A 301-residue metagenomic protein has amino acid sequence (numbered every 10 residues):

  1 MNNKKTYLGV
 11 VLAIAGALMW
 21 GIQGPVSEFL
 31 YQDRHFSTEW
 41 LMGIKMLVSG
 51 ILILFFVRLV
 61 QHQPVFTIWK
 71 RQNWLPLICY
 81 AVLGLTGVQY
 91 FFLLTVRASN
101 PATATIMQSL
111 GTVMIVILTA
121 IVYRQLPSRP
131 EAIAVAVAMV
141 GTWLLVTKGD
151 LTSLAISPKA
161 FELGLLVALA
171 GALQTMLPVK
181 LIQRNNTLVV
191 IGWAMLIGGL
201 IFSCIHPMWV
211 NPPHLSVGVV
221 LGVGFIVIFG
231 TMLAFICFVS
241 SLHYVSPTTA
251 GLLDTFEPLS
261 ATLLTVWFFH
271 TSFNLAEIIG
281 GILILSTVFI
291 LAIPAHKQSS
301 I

Functional and structural regions predicted by a protein language model:
M1-G43, S153-K180, I301: Glycine-/small-residue-enriched transmembrane alpha-helix faces in small-molecule transporters and effluxers
N2, M46, Q125, V146-K148 (+2 more regions): C-terminal-most transmembrane helix of multi-pass membrane proteins
Y7-L12, E39-L59, C79, P130 (+3 more regions): Hydrophobic alpha-helical transmembrane segments of multi-pass integral membrane proteins, especially transporters
A17, I44, L85, Q89 (+3 more regions): Helix-helix packing/entry segments at the starts of transmembrane helices
G21, P25, L47, V82-T86 (+9 more regions): Hydrophobic/small/kink-forming positions within alpha-helical transmembrane segments of polytopic membrane proteins
P25-F36, P64-F66, R97, V146-P158 (+2 more regions): Membrane-interface helix termini and inter-helical loops of multi-pass transporters
L30, L41, T95, N100 (+7 more regions): Hydrophobic/aromatic residues within transmembrane alpha-helices of multi-pass small-molecule transporters
L54, R58-A102, Q108, L144 (+1 more regions): Specific transmembrane alpha-helical segments of multi-pass solute transporters/efflux pumps, especially DMT/EamA
